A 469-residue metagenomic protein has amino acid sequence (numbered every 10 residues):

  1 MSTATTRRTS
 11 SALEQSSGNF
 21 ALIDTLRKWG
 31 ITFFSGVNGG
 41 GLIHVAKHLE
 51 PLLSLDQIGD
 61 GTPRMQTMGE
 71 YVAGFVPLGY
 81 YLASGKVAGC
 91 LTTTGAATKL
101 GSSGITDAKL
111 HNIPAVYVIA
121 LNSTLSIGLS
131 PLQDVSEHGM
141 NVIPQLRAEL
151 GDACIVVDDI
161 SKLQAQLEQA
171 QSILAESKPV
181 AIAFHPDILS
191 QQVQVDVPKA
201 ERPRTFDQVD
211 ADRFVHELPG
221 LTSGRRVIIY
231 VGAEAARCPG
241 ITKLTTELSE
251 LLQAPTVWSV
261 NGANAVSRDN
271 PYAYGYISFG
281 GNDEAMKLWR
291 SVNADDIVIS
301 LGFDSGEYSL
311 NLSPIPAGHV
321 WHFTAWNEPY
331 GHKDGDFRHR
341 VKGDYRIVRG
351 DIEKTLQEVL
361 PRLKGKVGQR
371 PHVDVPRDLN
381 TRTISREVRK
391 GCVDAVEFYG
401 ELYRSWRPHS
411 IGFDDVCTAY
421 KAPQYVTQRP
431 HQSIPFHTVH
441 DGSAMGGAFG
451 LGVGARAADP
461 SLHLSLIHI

Functional and structural regions predicted by a protein language model:
M1-L13, D158-S161, A181-F184, V195-P198 (+2 more regions): Phosphate/pyrophosphate-binding active-site segments
R7-E14, G59, M140-N141, L163-G224: Conformationally flexible catalytic loops at phosphate/diphosphate-handling active centers
E14-L91, A97-K99: N-terminal cofactor/phosphate-binding cores enriched in small/glycine residues, especially glycine-rich loops such as
N19-I23, R27-F33, V37-L49, V375-S461: Active-site diphosphate/adenylate-binding microenvironment
A21-I31, G79-G85, A170-E176, F214-I228 (+4 more regions): Glycine-rich phosphate/diphosphate-binding loops that line cofactor/substrate pockets in enzymes
L78, L82-A83, L100, V231-Y330 (+1 more regions): Glycine-rich, anion-gripping cofactor-binding loops and their flanking helix/strand elements in enzyme active sites
A108, I119-A165, G262-P376: Glycine-rich, acidic loop regions that bind phosphate or pyrophosphate groups
I467-I469: Conserved small/polar residues in nucleotide/adenosyl-binding loops
